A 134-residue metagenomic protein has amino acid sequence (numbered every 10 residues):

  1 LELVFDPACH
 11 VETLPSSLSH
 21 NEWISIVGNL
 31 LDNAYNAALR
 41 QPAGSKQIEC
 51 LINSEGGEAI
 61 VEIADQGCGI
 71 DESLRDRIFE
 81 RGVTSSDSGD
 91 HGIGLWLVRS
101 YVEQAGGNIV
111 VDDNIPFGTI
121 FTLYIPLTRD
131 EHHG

Functional and structural regions predicted by a protein language model:
P7-I26: Conserved short strand/loop->alpha-helix "switch" segment adjacent to the catalytic nucleotide/phosphoryl-transfer site
H20-P42: Conserved ATP-binding N-box helix of the HATPase_c
S45-G57: Short beta-strand/loop element within the Bergerat-fold HATPase_c
D65: Acidic ATP/Mg2+-coordinating residue in the GHKL
I70-G82: Short conserved segment of the HATPase_c
V102-E103: Detector for a conserved hydrophobic position within an alpha-helical segment of the HATPase_c
F117-F121: Glycine-rich GHKL/ HATPase_c ATP-binding element in histidine kinases
